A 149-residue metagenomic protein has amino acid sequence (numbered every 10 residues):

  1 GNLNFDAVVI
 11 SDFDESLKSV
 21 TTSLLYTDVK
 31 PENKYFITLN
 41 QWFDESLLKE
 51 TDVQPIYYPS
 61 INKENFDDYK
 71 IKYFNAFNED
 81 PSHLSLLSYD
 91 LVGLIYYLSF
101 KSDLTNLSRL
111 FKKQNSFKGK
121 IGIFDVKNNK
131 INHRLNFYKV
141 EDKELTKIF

Functional and structural regions predicted by a protein language model:
G1-F149: Extracytosolic ligand-binding ectodomains
